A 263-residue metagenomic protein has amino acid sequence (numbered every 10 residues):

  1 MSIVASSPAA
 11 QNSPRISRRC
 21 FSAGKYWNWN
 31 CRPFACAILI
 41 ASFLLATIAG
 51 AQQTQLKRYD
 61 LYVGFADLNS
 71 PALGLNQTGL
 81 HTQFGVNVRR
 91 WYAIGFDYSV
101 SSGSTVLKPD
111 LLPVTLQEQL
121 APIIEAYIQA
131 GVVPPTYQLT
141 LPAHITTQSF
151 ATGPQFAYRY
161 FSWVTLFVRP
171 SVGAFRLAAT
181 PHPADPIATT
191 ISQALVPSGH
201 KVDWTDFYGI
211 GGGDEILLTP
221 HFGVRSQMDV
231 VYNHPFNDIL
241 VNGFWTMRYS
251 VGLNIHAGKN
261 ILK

Functional and structural regions predicted by a protein language model:
F34-A46: Bacterial N-terminal signal peptides
A51-V88, V100, R248-K263: Short glycine/proline- and aromatic-enriched beta-strand/turn motifs that initiate or cap beta-hairpins
K57, N76-L80, S104, H144-F150 (+3 more regions): Residues that define the transmembrane beta-barrel architecture of outer-membrane proteins
Y59, W91-F96, S162-V164, I216-V224 (+1 more regions): Repeated loop/turn-to-beta-strand initiation elements of outer-membrane beta-barrel proteins
V63-F65, T82-V88, T152-Y158, P170-A174 (+4 more regions): Residues on the lipid-exposed face of transmembrane beta-strands in outer-membrane beta-barrel proteins
D67-P71, T136-P142, S192-H200, P235-V241: Extracellular loop and loop/strand-boundary signature of outer-membrane beta-barrel proteins
S70-G74, G103-P109, L177-P181, P235-I239 (+1 more regions): Outer-membrane beta-barrel proteins
V86-T189, N254: Gram-negative (and chloroplast) outer-membrane scaffold detector with strong preference for beta-barrel transmembrane
